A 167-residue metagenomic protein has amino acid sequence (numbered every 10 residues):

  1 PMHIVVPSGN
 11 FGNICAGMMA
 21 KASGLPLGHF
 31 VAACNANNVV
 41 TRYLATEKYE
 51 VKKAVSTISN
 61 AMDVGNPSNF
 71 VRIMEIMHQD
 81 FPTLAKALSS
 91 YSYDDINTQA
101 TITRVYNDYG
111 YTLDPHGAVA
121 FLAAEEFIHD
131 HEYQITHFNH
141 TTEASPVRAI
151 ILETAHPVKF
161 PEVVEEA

Functional and structural regions predicted by a protein language model:
P1-A167: PLP-dependent amino-acid enzyme catalytic core
